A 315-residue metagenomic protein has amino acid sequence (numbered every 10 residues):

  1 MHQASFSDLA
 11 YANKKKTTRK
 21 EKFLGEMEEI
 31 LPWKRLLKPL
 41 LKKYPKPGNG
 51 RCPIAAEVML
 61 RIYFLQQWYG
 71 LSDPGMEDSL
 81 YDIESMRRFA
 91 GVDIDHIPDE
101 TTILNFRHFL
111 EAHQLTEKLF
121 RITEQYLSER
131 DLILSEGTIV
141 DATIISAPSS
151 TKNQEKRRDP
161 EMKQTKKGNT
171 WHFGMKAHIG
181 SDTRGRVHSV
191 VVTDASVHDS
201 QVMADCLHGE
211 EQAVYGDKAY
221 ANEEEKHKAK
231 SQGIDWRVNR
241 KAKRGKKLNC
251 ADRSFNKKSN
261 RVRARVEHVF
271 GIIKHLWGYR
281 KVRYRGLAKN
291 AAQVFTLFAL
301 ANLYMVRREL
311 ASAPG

Functional and structural regions predicted by a protein language model:
M1-K34, K38, K42, S312-G315: Charged, often Cys/His-bearing segments associated with DNA-binding zinc-finger transcription factors
H2, S7, A55-A56, P74 (+6 more regions): Polybasic low-complexity intrinsically disordered regions
Q3-A10, H208, Q212-A213, K218-A292: Helix-centered, glycine/charged polyanion-binding patches within enzymatic domains that contact phosphate-containing
L37-V58: An N-terminal domain-cap segment
P47-R51, G70-S72, L110-E111: N-terminal core-binding DNA-recognition domain of tyrosine recombinases/integrases
R51-P53, I94, A288-K289: Conserved, non-catalytic sequence blocks in retroelement Pol enzymes and Pol-derived host proteins
V58-G70: Alpha-helical support elements that line or immediately flank enzyme active sites and cofactor-binding pockets
W68-G75, G278-V282, N302-G315: Short helix-capping/linker segments at secondary-structure and domain boundaries
